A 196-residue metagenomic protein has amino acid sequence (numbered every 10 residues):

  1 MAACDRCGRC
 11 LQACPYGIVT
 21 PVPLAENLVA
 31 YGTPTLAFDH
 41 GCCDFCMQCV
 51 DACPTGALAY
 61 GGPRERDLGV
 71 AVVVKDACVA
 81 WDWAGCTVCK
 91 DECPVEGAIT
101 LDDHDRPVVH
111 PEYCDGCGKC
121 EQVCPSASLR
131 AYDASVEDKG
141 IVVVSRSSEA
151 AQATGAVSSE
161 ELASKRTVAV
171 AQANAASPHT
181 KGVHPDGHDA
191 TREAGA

Functional and structural regions predicted by a protein language model:
M1-A3, P23, A30-C42, D51-A196: Flanking helices and flexible, charged tails adjoining ferredoxin-like Fe-S electron-transfer domains in multi-subunit
M1-Q12: Mature N-terminal segment immediately following signal peptide/propeptide cleavage in secreted/periplasmic
P15, V19, L24, G32 (+1 more regions): Membrane-embedded segments
